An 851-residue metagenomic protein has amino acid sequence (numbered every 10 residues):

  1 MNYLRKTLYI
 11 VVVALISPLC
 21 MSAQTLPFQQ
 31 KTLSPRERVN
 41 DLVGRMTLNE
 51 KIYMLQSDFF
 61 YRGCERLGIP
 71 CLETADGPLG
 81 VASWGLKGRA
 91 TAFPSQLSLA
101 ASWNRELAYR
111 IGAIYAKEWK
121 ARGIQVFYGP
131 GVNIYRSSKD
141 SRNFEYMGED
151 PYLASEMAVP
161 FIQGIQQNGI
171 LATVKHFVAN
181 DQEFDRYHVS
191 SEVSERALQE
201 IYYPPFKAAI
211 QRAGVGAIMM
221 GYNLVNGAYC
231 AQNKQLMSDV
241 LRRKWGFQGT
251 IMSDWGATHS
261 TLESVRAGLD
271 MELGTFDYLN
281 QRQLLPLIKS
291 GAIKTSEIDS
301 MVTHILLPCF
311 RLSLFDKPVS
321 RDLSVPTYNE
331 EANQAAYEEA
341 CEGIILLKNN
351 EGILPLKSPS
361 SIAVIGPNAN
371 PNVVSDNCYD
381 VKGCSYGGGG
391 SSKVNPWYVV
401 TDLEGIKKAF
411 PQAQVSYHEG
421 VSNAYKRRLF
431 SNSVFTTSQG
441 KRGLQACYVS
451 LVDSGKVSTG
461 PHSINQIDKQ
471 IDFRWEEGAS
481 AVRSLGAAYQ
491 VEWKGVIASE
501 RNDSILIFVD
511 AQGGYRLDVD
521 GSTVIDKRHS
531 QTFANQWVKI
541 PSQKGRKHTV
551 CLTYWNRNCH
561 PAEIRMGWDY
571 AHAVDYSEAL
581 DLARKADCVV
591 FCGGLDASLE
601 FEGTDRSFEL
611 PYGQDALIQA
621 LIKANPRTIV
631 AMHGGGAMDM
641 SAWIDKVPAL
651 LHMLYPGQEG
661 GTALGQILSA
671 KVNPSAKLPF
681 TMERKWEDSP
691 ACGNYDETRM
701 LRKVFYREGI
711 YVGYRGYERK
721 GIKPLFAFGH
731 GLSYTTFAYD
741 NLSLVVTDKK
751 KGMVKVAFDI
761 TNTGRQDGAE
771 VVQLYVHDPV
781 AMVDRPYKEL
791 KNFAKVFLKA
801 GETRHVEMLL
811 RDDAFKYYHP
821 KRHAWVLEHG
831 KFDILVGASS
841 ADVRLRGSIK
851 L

Functional and structural regions predicted by a protein language model:
M1-L26: Bacterial Sec-dependent N-terminal signal peptides
R5-K6, A841-L845: Short glycine/proline-enriched turn or capping motifs at secondary-structure junctions
A23-L506, D510-Y817, A824-A841, K850: Glycoside hydrolase catalytic-domain context in secreted enzymes
